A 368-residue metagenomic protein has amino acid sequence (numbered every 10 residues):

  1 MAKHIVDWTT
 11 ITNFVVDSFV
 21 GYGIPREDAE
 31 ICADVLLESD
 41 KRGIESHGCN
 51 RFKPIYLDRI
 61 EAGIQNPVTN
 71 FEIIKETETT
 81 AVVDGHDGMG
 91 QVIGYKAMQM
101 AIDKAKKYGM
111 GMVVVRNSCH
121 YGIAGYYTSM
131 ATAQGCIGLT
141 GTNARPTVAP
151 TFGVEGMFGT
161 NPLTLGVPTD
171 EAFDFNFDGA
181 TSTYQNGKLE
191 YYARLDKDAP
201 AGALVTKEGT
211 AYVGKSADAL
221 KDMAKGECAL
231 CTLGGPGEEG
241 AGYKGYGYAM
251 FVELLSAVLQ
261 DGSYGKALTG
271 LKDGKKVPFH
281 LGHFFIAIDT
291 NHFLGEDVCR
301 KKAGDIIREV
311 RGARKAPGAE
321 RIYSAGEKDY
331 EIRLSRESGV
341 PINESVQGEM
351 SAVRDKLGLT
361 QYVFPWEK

Functional and structural regions predicted by a protein language model:
M1-W8, N13-C32, L37-E38, S46-G63 (+3 more regions): Acidic, glycine/proline-rich low-complexity segments that act as flexible tails and inter-domain linkers
A2-F14, G21, L254, L259 (+1 more regions): Catalytic-core signal marking the mid-to-C-terminal active-site face
V16-E27, D34-E45, E61, Q65 (+12 more regions): Generic secondary-structure signature for well-ordered alpha-helical cores
H47-I102: Active-site cofactor/substrate anionic-group-binding motifs, chiefly glycine- and Lys/Arg-rich phosphate-binding loops
E78-D170, G179-A180: A generic, well-ordered mixed alpha/beta core segment in the N-terminal half of proteins
V148-M223: Phosphate/diphosphate-binding glycine-rich loops and adjacent basic-rich segments that engage nucleotide
D198-Y264, L271: Secondary-shell segments that build the walls of catalytic and ion/ligand-binding clefts
